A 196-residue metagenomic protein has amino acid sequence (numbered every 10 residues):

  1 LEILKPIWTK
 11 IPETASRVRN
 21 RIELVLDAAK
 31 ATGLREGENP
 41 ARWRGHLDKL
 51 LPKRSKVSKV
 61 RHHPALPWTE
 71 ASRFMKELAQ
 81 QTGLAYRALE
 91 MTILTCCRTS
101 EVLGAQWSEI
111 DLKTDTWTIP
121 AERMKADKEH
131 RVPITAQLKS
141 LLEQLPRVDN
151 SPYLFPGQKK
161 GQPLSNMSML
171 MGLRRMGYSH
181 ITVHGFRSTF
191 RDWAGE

Functional and structural regions predicted by a protein language model:
L1, T116-T118: General beta-strand recognition
P6, A28, T32, R175 (+1 more regions): Active-site catalytic microenvironments for nucleophilic, acid-base chemistry
P6-E23, A31-A105, K113, M124-K128 (+2 more regions): Basic, Lys/Arg- and aromatic-enriched nucleic-acid-binding interface segment
I11, V25, A65-S72, T114 (+3 more regions): Active-site/catalytic core of tyrosine-dependent DNA strand-transfer enzymes
G104-I110, G195-E196: A short, basic/aromatic helix-end/turn motif that makes direct DNA contacts
